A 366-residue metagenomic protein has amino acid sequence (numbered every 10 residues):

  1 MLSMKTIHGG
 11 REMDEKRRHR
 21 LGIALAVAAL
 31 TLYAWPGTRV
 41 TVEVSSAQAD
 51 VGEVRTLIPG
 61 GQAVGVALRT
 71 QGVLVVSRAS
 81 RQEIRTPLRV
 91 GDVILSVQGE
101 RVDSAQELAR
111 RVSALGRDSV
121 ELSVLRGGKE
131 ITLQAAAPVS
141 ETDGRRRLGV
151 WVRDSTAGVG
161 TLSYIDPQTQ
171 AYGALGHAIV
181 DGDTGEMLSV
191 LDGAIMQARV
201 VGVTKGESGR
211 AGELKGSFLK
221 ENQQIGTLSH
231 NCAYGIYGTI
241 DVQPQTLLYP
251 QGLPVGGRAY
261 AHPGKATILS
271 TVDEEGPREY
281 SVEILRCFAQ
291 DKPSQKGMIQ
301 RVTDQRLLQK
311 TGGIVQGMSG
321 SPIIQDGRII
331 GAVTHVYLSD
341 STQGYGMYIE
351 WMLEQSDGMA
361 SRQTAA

Functional and structural regions predicted by a protein language model:
M1-R55, V64, L162, G185 (+2 more regions): Gram-positive cell-envelope targeting signals
S45-A47, R89, A109-G149, T364-A365: PDZ-domain C-terminal substructure recognizer with occasional recognition of PDZ-binding tails
G60-R89: PDZ/PDZ-like groove recognition
Q71, V90-G91, H262, S319 (+1 more regions): Short, flexible surface segments
Q82-V93, A114-G116, G313-G317: A short glycine-leucine-enriched loop at secondary-structure breakpoints that most characteristically corresponds
R85-E107, I323-D326, I330-T334: Conserved PDZ fold ligand-binding element
S96-K129, D340-T342, M347-W351: PDZ domains, with a preference for the canonical peptide-binding region formed by the helix
V139-G312, Q316, Q325-D326, T334 (+1 more regions): Serine endopeptidase catalytic core focused on the charge-relay Asp
